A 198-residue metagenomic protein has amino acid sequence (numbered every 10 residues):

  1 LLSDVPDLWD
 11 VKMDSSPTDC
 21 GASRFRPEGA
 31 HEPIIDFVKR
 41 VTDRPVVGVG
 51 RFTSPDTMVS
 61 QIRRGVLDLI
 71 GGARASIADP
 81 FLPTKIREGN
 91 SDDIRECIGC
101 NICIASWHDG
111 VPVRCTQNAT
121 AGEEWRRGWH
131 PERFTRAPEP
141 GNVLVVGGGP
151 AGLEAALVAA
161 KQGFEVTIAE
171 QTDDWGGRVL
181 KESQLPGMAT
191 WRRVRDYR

Functional and structural regions predicted by a protein language model:
L1-V146, P150, E154-K161, E165-V166: Flavin-dependent oxidoreductase catalytic cores
M13-D19, G177-Q184: Gly-rich Lys/Arg/Thr-decorated short loops/hinges at beta-loop-alpha junctions or inter-strand turns that position
R44, W175-G177, P186: C-terminal low-complexity, acidic/polar tails when present
F164-L180: Glycine-rich FAD pyrophosphate-binding loop
E182-R198: N-terminal glycine-rich dinucleotide-binding loop that anchors FAD/FMN and/or NAD(P) in oxidoreductases
